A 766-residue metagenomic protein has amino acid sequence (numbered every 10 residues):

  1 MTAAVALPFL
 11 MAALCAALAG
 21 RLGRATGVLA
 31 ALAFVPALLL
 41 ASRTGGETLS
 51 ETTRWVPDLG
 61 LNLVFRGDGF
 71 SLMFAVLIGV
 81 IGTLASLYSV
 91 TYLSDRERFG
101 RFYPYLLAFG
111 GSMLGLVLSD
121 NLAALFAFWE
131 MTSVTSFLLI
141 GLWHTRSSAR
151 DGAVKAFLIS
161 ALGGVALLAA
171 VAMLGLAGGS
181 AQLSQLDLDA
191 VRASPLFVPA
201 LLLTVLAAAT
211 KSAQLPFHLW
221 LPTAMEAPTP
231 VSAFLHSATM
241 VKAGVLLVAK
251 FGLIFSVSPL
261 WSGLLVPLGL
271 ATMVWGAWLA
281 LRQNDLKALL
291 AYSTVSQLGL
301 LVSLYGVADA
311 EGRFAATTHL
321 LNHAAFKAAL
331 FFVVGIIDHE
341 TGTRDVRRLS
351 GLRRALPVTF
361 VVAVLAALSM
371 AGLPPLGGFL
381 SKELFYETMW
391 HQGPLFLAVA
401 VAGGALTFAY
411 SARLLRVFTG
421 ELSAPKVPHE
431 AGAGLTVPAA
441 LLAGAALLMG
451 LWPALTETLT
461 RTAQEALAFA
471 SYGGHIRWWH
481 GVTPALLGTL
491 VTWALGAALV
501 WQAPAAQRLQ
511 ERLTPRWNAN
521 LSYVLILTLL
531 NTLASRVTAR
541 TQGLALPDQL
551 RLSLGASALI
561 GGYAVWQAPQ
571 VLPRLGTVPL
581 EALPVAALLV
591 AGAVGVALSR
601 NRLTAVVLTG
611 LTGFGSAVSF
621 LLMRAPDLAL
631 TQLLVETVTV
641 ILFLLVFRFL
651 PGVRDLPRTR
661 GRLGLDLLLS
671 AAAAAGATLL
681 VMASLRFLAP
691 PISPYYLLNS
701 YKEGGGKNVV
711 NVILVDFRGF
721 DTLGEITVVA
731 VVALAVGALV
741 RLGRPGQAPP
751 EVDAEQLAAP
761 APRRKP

Functional and structural regions predicted by a protein language model:
T2-A3, A12-P104, M173-V198, L219 (+6 more regions): Transmembrane helix-loop-helix hairpins at membrane boundaries of multipass inner-membrane proteins
A30-S42, G163-V171, A367, P438-L455 (+1 more regions): Hydrophobic alpha-helical membrane-insertion segments
R43-T52, M173-L183, A371-F385, L451-A470 (+2 more regions): Membrane-helix interface motif
P57-M73, D189-L201, E387-L397, G473-G481 (+2 more regions): Short aromatic-rich membrane-water interface segments that cap or initiate transmembrane helices in multi-pass membrane
G60-L63, V346-R348, A424-P425, L530-L546 (+1 more regions): Cytosolic juxtamembrane amphipathic/interface segments immediately preceding and feeding into a transmembrane helix
L84-L125, V134-G434, L451, Y563 (+4 more regions): Hydrophobic transmembrane alpha-helices and their helix-loop junctions in integral membrane proteins
H429-I560, A673-V681, A689-S700, G746-P766: Membrane-interface and transmembrane segments of multi-pass membrane proteins
W566, P579-V585, V594, P651-P766: Flexible extramembrane loops and terminal tails that flank transmembrane helices in small membrane-associated subunits
